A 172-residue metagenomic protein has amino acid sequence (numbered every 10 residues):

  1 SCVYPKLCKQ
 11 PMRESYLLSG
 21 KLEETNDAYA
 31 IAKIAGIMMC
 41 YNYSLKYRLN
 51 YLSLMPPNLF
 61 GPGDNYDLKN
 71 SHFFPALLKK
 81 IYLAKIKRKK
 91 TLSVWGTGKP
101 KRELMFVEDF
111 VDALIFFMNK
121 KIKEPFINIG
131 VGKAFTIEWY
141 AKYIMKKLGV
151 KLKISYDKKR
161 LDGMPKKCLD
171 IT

Functional and structural regions predicted by a protein language model:
V3-S53, N58-F60, D64-N70: Catalytic helix-loop patch of NAD(P)-dependent Rossmann-fold dehydrogenases
Y4, M55-P56, F74, E124 (+1 more regions): Hydrophobic alpha-helix-in-membranes signature
T25, Y29-A30, D67-S71, L104-V107 (+2 more regions): Short, solvent-exposed loop/helix junctions and linker helices that flank or host conserved functional motifs
A35, M39, Y43, F73-L77 (+2 more regions): Hydrophobic alpha-helix immediately C-terminal to the catalytic Tyr-X-X-X-Lys motif of short-chain
L77, L83-T172: C-terminal substrate-binding subdomain of Rossmann-fold SDR/epimerase-dehydratase oxidoreductases
